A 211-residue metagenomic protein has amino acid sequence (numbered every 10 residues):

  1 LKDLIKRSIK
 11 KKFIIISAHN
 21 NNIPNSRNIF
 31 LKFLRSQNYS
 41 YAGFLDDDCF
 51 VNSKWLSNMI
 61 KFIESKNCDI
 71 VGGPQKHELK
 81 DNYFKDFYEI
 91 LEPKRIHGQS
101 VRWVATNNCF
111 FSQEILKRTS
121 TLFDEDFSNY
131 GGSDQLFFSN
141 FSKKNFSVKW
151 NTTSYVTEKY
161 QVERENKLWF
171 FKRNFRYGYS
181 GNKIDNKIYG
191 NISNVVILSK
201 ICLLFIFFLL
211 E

Functional and structural regions predicted by a protein language model:
L1-S17: Acidic donor-binding segment of Leloir-type glycosyltransferases
A18-S36: Glycine-rich, basic loop-to-helix element that forms the pyrophosphate-binding segment of sugar-nucleotide handling
Y39-F50: Short beta-strand-to-loop acidic/aromatic patch adjacent to the donor-nucleotide binding site
K54-F84: Conserved donor NDP-sugar-binding/catalytic core segment of glycosyltransferases
K94-F111, S128-Y130: A recurrent flexible, glycine/aromatic-enriched loop bordering the glycosyltransferase active site that acts as
E125-S128, S147, N151-W169, S180-G181: Active-site donor/metal-binding and catalytic loop motifs of nucleotide-sugar-dependent glycosylation enzymes
S128-S139: Acidic donor-binding loop at a coil-to-helix junction in glycosyltransferase catalytic cores that engages
K172-Y179, N186-E211: Non-catalytic, C-terminal membrane-associated alpha-helical segments of glycosyltransferases
